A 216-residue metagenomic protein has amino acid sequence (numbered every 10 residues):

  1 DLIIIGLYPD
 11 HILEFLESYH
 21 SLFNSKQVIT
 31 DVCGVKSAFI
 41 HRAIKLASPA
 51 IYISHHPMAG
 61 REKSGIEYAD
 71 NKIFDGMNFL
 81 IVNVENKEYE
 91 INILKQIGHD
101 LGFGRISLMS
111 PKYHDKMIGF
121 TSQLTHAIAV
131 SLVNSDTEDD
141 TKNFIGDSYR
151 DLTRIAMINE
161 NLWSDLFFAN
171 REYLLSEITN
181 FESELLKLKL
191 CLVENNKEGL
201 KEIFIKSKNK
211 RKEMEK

Functional and structural regions predicted by a protein language model:
I3-I4, T30: N-terminal Rossmann-like NAD(P) cofactor-binding module of classical short-chain dehydrogenase/reductase
G6-Y8, C33, N83: Glycine-rich, N-terminal phosphate-binding loop of Rossmann-like dinucleotide-binding domains
H11, F15-E67: Rossmann-like NAD(P)(H) cofactor-binding subdomain of soluble oxidoreductases
E67-I73, S164-D165: Short, flexible, solvent-exposed loop/turn segments with mixed acidic/basic and small polar residues
N71-I155: Internal alpha-helical scaffold of NAD(P)-dependent oxidoreductase catalytic cores
D140-K210: Interdomain hinge/lid region at the active-site interface of Rossmann-like NAD(P)-dependent oxidoreductases
E213-K216: Amphipathic alpha-helical coiled-coil segments
